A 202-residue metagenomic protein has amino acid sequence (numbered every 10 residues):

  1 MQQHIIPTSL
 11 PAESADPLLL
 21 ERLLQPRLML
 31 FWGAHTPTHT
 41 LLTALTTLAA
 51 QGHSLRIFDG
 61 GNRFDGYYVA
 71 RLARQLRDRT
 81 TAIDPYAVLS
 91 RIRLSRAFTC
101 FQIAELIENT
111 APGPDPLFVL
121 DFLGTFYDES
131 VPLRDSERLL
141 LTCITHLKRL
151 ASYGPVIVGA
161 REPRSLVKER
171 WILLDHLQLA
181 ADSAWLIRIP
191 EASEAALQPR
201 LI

Functional and structural regions predicted by a protein language model:
M1-I5: Charged, amphipathic alpha-helical linker segments immediately N-terminal to NTP-binding catalytic cores
L10-R22: Pre-Walker A adenine-sensing motif
L19, Q102, L106, L173: Short acidic active-site motifs
L23-E105: Conserved P-loop
L55, L117, P155-I157: Hydrophobic/aromatic residues located in beta-strands of well-ordered beta-sheets within soluble catalytic
G66-A70, E105-L106, E129-V131, K168-R170: A short acidic (Asp/Glu
A97-R149: Phosphate-binding/switch loop-helix module in NTP-utilizing enzymes
L150-I202: Phosphate-binding/switch region of NTP-binding enzymes
